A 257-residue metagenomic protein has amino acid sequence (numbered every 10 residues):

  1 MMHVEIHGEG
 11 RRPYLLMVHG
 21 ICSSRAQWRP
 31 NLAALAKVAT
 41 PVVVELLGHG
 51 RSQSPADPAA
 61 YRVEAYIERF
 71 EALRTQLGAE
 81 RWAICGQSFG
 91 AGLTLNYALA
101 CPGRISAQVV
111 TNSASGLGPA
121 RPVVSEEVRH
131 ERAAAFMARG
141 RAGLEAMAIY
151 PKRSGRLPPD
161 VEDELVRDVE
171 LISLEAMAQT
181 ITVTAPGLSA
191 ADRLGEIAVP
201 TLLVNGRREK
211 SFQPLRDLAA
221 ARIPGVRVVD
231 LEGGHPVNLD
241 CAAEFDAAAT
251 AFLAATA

Functional and structural regions predicted by a protein language model:
M1-L16, A36-T40, L77-E80, V110 (+3 more regions): Alpha/beta-hydrolase fold catalytic core
M2-A59, L73: Conserved HGGG/HGGXW glycine-rich cap/lid loop of the alpha/beta-hydrolase fold
A33, V42-F89, A247-T250: Active-site loop/oxyanion-hole signature of alpha/beta-hydrolase fold enzymes
L46-H49, S54, S113, P119 (+1 more regions): Active-site loop/turn elements of alpha/beta-hydrolase fold enzymes, especially the short glycine-/histidine-rich
L95, L99-A100, I105-R139: Flexible "cap/lid" loop of the alpha/beta hydrolase fold
P119-V124, A138-G195: Conserved alpha/beta-hydrolase catalytic His-Asp/Glu region
P200-G233: Conserved loop-alpha-helix segment in the C-terminal half of the alpha/beta-hydrolase fold that carries the catalytic
G233-D246: Catalytic histidine-centered segment of alpha/beta-hydrolase-like enzymes
